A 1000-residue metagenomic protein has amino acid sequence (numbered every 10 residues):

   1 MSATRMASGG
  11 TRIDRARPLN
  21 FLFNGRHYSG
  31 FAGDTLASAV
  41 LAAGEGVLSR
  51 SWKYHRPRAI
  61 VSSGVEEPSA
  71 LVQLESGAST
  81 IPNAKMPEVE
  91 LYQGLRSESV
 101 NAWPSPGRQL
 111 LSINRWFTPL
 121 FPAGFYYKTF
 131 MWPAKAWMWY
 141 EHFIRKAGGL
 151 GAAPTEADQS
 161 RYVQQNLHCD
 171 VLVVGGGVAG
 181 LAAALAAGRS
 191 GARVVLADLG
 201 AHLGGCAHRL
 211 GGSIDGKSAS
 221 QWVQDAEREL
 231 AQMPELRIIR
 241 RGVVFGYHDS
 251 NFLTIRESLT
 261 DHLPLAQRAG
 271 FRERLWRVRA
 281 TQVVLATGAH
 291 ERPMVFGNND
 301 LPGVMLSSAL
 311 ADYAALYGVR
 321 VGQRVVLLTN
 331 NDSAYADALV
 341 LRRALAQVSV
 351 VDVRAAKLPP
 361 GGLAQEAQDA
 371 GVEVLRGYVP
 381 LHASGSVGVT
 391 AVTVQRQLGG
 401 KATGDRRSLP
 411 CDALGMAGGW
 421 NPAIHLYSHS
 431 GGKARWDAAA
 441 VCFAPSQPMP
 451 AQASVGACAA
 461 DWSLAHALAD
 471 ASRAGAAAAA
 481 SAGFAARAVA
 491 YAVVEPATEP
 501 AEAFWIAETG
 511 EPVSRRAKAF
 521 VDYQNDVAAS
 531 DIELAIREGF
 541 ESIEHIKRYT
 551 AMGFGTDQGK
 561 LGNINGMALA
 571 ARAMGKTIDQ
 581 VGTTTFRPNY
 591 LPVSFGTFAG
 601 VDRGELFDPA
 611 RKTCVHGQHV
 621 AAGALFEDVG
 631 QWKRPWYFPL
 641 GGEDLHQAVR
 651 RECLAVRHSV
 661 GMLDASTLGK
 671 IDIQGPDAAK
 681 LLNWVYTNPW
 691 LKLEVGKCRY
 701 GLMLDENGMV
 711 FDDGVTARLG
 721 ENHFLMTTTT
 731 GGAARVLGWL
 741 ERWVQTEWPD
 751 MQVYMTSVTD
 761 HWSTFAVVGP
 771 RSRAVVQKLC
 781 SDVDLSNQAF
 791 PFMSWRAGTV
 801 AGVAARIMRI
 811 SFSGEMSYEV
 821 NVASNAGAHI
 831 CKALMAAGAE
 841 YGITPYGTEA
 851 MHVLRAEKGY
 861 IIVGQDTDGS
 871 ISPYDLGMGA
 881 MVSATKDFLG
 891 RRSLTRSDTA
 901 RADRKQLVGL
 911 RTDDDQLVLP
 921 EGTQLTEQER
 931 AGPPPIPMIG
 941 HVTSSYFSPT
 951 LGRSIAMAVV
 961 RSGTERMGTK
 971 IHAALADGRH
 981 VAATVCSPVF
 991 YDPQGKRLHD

Functional and structural regions predicted by a protein language model:
S2-R26, G30-A610, H761: Residues forming the flavin
R26-Y28, W276-V278, D405-L409, D712 (+3 more regions): Short beta-strand segments
S38-L48, P676-L693, A774, K778-V783: A short, contiguous, amphipathic alpha-helix enriched in charged residues
A289, F540, R650-S666, V710-H723 (+2 more regions): Residues forming anionic-ligand binding surfaces in small-molecule and nucleic-acid pockets of primarily soluble enzymes
N565, R572-G701, M709: Acidic, proline/glycine-enriched N-terminal capping motif
H616, V620-A621, R634, G720-N722 (+1 more regions): Conserved, structured C-terminal
P689-N722, T727-W739, W743: Well-ordered mid-protein domain cores that form the structural environment of catalytic cofactors
